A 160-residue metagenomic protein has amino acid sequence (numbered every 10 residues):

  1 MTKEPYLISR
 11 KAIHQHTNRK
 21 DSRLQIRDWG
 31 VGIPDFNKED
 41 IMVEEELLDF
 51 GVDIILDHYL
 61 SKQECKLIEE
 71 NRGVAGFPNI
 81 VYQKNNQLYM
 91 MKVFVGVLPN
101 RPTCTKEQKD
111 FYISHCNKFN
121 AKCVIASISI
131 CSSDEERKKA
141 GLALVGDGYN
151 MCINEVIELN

Functional and structural regions predicted by a protein language model:
M1, Q87-L88, V93-V145: Catalytic cores of nucleic-acid endonucleases
T2-N71: Acidic-basic catalytic patches of nuclease active cores, encompassing PD-(D/E)XK and other metal-cofactor nuclease
Y6, H14-H16, Y59, Y82 (+3 more regions): Sequence-level detector for tyrosine residue identity
G32-F36, I80, M90, N117: Generic detector of bulky aromatic hydrophobic side chains
E44-C65, N71-A75, P99-F119, S127: Catalytic phosphate/metal-binding cores of nucleic-acid and nucleotide-processing enzymes, i.e., regions that mediate
K66-F94, L98: Catalytic centers of nucleases
K138-N160: Intrinsically disordered, low-complexity terminal regions enriched in charged/polar residues
